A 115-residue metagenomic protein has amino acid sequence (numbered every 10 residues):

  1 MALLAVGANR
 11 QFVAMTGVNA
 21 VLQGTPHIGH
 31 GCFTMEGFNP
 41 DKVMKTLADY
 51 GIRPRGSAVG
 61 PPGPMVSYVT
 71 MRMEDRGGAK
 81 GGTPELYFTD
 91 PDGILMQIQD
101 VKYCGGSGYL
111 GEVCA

Functional and structural regions predicted by a protein language model:
M1-T16: Core segments of cupin and vicinal oxygen chelate
F12, A20-G24, C104-S107: A short local loop/turn or secondary-structure capping micro-motif enriched for an aromatic residue
M15, I28, I98: Short, structured motif recognition centered on aromatic/hydrophobic residues
H27-G29, G82: Exposed loop/turn and edge beta-strand positions of beta-sandwich/beta-sheet ligand-binding modules
G31-M35: Short, well-ordered beta-strand elements within core beta-sheets of diverse protein domains
E36-P40: Helix N-cap motif at beta-to-alpha junctions
M44-K45, D49-A115: Vicinal oxygen chelate
